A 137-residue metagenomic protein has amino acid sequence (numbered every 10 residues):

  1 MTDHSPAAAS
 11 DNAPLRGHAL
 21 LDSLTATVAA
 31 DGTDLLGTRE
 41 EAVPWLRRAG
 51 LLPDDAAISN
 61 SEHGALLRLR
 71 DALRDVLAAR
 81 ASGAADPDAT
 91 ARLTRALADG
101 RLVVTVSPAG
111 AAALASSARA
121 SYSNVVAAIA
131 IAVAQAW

Functional and structural regions predicted by a protein language model:
M1-W137: Short helix-coil boundary/hinge micro-motifs
